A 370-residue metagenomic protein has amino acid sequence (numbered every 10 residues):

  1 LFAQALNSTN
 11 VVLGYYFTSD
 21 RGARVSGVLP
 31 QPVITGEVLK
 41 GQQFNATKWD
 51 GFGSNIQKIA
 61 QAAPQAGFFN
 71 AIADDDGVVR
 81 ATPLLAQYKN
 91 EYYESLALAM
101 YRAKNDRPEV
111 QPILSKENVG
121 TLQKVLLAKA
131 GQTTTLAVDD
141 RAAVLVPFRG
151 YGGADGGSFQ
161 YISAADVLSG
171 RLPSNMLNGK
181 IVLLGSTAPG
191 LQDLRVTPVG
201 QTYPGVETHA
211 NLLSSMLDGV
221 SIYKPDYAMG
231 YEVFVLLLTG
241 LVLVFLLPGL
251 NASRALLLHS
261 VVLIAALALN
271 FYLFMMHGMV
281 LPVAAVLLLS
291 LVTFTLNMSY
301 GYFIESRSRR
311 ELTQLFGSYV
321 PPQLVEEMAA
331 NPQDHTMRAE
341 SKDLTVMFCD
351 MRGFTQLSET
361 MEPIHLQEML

Functional and structural regions predicted by a protein language model:
L1-T134, S174-R254, L258: Non-transmembrane functional regions of envelope-associated proteins
A86-E94, V199, Y203-V206, L289 (+4 more regions): Hydrophobic alpha-helical scaffolding
K116, G120-R171: Substrate-access "cap/lid" subdomains that shape and gate the entrance to catalytic or ligand-binding pockets
G179, T208-L212, L237, S260 (+4 more regions): Generic alpha-helical secondary structure signal
S215-Y319, Q323: Transmembrane alpha-helices and their extracellular/periplasmic helix-loop junctions in integral membrane proteins
S318-M337: Cytosolic juxtamembrane regulatory segments of multi-pass membrane proteins
T336-L370: Catalytic NTP-binding/metal-coordinating core of nucleotidyl cyclase/transferase enzymes
